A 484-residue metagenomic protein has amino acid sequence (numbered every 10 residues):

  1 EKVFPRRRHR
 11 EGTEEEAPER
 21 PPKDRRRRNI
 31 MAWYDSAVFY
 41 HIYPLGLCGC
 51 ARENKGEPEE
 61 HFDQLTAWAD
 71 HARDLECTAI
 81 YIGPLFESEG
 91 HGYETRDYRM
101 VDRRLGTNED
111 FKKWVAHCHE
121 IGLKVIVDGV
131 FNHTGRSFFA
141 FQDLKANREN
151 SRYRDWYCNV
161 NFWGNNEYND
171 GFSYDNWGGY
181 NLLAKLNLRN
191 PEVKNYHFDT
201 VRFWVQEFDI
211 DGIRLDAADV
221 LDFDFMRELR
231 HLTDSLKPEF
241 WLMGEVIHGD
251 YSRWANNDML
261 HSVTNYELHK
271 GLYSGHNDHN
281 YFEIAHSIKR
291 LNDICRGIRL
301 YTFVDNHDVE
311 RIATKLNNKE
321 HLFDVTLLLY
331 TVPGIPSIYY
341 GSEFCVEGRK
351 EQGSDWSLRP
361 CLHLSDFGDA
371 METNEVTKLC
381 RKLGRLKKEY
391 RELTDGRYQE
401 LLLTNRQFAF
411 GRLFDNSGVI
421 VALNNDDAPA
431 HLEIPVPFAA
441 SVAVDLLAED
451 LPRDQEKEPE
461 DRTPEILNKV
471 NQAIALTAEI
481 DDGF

Functional and structural regions predicted by a protein language model:
E1, E11-I30: Short, Lys/Arg-enriched N-terminal segments with co-localized hydrophobic residues within the first ~10-30 amino acids
R27-Y81, E87, K112, H117-C118 (+3 more regions): Carbohydrate-interacting/catalytic domains
M31-F39, Y43-T78, L85-E207, L229-S235 (+1 more regions): Substrate-binding/active-site clefts of carbohydrate-active enzymes
Y34-S36, E76-T78, H119-L123, D209-D211 (+4 more regions): Short, well-ordered coil/turn segments that N-cap beta-strands
V38-H41, I80-I82, V125-V127, I213 (+4 more regions): Hydrophobic faces of well-ordered beta-strands that scaffold small-molecule active sites in alpha/beta enzyme cores
H119, K145, D216-R296, L300 (+4 more regions): Active-site-proximal helices and loops of the catalytic beta/alpha 8
C295-N317: Active-site clefts of carbohydrate-active enzymes
